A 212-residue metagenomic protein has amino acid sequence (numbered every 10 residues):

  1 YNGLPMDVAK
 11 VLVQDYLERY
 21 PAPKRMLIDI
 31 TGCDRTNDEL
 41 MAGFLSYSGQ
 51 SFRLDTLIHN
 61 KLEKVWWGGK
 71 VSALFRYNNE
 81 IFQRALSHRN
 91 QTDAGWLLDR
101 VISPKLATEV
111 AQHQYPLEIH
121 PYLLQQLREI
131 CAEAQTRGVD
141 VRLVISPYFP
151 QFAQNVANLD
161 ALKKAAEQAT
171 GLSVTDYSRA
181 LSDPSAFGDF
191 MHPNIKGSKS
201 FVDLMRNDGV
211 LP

Functional and structural regions predicted by a protein language model:
Y1-N2, D29-T31, V144-Y148, Y177-A180: Active-site-proximal beta-strand/loop segments in catalytic clefts of secreted hydrolases
Y1-S51: Conserved SGNH/GDSL esterase-like catalytic core that processes O-acyl groups on lipids and polysaccharides
G3-D7, E118-L123, F149-N158: Acidic-and-aromatic substrate-binding clefts and catalytic sites of carbohydrate-active enzymes
V11-D15, L124-I130, A157-A161: Alpha-helical scaffolding within the catalytic cores of extracellular/periplasmic polymer-degrading hydrolases
L12-R19, E129-E133, L204, D208: A generic secondary-structure signal
A22-R25, T136-R142, T170-L172: Loop/turn elements at helix/coil->beta-strand transitions in domains of secreted/extracellular proteins
L27-I30, E39-R137: Secreted/periplasmic serine-hydrolase-like ester/acetyl group-modifying domain
A157-P212: C-terminal regions of proteins
